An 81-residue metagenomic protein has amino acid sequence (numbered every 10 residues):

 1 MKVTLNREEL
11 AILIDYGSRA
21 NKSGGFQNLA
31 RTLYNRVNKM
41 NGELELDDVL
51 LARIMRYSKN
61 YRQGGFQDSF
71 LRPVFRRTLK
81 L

Functional and structural regions predicted by a protein language model:
M1-L81: Positively charged, low-complexity terminal tracts and the immediately adjacent first secondary-structure elements
